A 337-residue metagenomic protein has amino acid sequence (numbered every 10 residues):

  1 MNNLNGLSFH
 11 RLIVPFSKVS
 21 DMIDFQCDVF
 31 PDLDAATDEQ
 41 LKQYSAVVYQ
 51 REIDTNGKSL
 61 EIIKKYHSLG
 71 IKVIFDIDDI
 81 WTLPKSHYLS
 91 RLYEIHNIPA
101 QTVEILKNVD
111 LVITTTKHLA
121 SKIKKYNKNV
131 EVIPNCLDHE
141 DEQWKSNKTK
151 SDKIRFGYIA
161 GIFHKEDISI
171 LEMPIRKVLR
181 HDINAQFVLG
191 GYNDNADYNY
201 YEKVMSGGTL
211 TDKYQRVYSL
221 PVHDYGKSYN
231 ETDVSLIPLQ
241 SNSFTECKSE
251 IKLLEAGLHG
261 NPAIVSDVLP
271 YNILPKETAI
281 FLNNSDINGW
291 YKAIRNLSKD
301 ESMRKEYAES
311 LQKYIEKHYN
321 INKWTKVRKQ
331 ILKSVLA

Functional and structural regions predicted by a protein language model:
M1-D54: N-terminal pre-catalytic "stem/leader" segment of glycosyltransferase-like enzymes
N3-K18, D138-W144, T149-N230: Conserved catalytic-core segment of nucleotide-activated headgroup transferases in glycan assembly
V48, I74, N108-T116: A short beta-strand/loop micro-motif in the catalytic core of glycosyltransferases that engages the nucleotide-sugar
D54, E166, P221-S228, D233-E255 (+1 more regions): Nucleotide-sugar-dependent
K64-S68, L92-L111: Membrane-proximal helix-turn-helix segments that form the acceptor-binding/catalytic region of lipid-linked
H118, C136: Carbohydrate-associated surface elements
K276-I287, N296-S302: Conserved acidic donor-binding segment of nucleotide-sugar-dependent glycosyltransferases
S285, S302-K333: A charged, aromatic-enriched C-terminal amphipathic alpha-helix characteristic of glycosyltransferases across folds
